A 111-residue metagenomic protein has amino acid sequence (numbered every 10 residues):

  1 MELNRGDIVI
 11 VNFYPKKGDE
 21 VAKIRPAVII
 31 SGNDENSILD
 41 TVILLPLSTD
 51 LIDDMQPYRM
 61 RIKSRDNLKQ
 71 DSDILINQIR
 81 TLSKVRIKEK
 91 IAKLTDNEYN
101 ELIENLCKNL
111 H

Functional and structural regions predicted by a protein language model:
M1, D19-V21: Short, surface-exposed helix-loop/turn micro-motifs enriched in polar/charged residues
M1, S64-H111: C-terminal terminal-subdomain/extension
Y14-G18: Short, charged beta-turn/beta-strand-edge "cap" motif at the junction between a beta-strand and an adjacent loop
V21-K23, I29-S64: Compact nucleic-acid interaction/catalytic patches
V28-N33, E89-K93: Short secondary-structure transition/capping segments
